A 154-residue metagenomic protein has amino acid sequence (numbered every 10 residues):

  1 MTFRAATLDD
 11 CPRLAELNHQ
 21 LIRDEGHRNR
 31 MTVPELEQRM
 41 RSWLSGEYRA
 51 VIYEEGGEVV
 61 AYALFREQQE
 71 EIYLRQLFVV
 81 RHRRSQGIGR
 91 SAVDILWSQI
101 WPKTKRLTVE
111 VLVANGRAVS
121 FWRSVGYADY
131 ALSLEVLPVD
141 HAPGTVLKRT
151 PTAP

Functional and structural regions predicted by a protein language model:
T2-E16: A short beta-loop-alpha structural element at the N-terminal edge of CoA-dependent acyl/N-acetyltransferase catalytic
E16-M40: Conserved GNAT-fold acetyl-CoA-binding loop/helix
R41-I52: A short helix-loop-beta-strand connector motif used in the catalytic cores of GNAT acetyltransferases and, in some
I52, E58-R66, Y73, F78: Conserved beta-strand in the GNAT
E67-R75, R84, K103-K105, Y130: A conserved beta-turn-beta hairpin within the catalytic core of GNAT-like acetyltransferases that forms part
V79, S85-S98, S120, S124: Conserved acetyl-CoA-binding loop-helix of GNAT-fold acetyltransferases
R90, V113-A131, V136: Conserved active-site alpha-helix within GNAT-family acetyltransferase domains
I100-L112: Conserved GNAT acetyl-CoA-binding A-motif
